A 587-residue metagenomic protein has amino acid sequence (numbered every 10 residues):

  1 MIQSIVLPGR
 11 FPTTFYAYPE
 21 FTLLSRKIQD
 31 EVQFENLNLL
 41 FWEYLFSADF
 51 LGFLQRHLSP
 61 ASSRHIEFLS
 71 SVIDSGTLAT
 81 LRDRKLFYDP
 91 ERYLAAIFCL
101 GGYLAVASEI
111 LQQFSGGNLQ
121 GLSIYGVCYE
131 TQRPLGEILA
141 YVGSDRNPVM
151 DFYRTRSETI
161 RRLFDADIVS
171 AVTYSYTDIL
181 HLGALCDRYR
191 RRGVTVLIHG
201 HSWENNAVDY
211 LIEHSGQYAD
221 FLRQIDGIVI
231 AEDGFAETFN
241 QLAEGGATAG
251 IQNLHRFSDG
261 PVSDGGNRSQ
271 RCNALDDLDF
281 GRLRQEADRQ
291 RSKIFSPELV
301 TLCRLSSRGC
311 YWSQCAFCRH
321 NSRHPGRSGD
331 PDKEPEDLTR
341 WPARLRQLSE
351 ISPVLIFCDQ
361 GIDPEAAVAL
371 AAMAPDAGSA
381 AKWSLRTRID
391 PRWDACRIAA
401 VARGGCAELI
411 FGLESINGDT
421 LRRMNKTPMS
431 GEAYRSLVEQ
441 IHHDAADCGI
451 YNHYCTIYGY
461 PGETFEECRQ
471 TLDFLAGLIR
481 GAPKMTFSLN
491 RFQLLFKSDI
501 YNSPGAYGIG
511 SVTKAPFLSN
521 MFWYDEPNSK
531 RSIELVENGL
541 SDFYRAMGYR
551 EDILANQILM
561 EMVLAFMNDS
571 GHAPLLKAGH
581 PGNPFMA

Functional and structural regions predicted by a protein language model:
M1-P8, T13, L23-L24, Q29-E31 (+7 more regions): Radical SAM enzyme core and accessory elements
I2-P8, E31, L197, P335 (+3 more regions): Conserved SAM/AdoMet-binding glycine-rich loop
G9, A17-L24, L37-F41, T131 (+1 more regions): Glycine-rich beta-alpha loop elements in corrinoid/cobalamin-binding modules across cobalamin-dependent enzymes
N38-F46, W203-D209, A316, D419-N425 (+2 more regions): Flexible glycine/acidic-rich beta-alpha junction loops that bind and position SAM and/or redox cofactors in anaerobic
L40-W42, S47, L54-A166, H320-K382: Conserved Radical SAM active-site core
F257-R304: N-terminal [4Fe-4S]-dependent radical SAM core
F295-E336: Canonical Radical SAM [4Fe-4S] cluster-binding loop centered on the CxxxCxxC motif and its immediate flanking residues
R397-I398, P461-G477: Catalytic cores of alpha/beta
